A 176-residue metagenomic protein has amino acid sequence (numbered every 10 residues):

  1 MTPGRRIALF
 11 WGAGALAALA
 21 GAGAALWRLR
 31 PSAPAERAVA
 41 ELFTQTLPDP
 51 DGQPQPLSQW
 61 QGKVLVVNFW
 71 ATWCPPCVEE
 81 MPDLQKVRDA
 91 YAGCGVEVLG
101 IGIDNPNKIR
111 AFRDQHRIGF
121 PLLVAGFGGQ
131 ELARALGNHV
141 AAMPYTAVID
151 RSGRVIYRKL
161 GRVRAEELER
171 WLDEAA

Functional and structural regions predicted by a protein language model:
M1-T44: N-terminal targeting signals for export/organelle localization
T44-V64: A short beta-strand-turn-helix
Q45, F69-W70, F112, F120: Conserved hydrophobic/aromatic "anchor" residues that stabilize well-ordered secondary structure elements
W60-K63, G93, G119: Active-site acidic short loop of glycosyltransferases
V64-L65, P144: Alpha/beta-hydrolase fold active-site loops
N68-C74, I103: Aromatic-flanked redox-active Cys/Sec active sites in thiol-based oxidoreductases, especially the WC-centered
V78-R117, F127-R134: Structural microenvironment flanking redox-active thiols in thiol-disulfide oxidoreductases
Q115-I118, G126-D173: Thiol/disulfide oxidoreductase modules built on the thioredoxin-like
